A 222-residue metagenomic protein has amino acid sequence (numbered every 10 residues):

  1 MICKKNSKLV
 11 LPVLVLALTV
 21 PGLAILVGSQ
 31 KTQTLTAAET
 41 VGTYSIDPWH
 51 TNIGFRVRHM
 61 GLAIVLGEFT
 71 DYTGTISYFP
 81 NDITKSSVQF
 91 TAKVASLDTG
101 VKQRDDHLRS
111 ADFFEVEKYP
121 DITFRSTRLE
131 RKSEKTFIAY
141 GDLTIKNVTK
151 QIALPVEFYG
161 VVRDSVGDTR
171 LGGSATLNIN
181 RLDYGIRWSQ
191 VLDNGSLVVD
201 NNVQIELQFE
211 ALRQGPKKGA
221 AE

Functional and structural regions predicted by a protein language model:
I2-C3, I145: Short N-terminal signal/transit or membrane-insertion segments and the immediately adjacent low-complexity/disordered
C3-V13: Bacterial N-terminal signal peptides that target proteins for export
P12-A24: Bacterial N-terminal signal peptides
L23-E222: Low-complexity, acidic/polar, glycine-enriched regions of mature
